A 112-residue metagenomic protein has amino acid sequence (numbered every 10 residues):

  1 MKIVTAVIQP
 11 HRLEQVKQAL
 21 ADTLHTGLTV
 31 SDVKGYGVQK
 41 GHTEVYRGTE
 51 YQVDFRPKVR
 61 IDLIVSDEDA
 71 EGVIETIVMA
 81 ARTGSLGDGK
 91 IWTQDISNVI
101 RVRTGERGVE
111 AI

Functional and structural regions predicted by a protein language model:
M1-I112: Positively charged, small/polar-rich N-terminal and surface patches that mediate targeting and assembly and bind
